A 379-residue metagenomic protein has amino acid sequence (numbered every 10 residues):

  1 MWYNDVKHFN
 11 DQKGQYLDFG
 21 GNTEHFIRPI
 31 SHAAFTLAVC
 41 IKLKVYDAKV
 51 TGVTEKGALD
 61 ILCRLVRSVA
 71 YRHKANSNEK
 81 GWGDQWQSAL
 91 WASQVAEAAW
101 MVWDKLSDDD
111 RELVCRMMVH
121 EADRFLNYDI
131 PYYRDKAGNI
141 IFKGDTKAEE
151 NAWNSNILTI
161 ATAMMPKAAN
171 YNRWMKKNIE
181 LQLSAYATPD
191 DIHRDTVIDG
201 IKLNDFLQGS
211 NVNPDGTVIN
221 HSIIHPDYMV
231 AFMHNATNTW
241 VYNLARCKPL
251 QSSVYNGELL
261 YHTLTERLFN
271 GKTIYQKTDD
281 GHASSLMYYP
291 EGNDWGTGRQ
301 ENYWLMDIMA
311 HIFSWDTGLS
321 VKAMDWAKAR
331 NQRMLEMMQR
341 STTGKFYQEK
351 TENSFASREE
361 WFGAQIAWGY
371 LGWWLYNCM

Functional and structural regions predicted by a protein language model:
M1-D18, V39, L43, R173-L181 (+6 more regions): Terminal, non-catalytic domain-edge segments
M1-K44, T51-S68, I192-R194, G216 (+1 more regions): Low-complexity, Ser/Thr/Pro/Gly-enriched N-terminal "stalk/linker" regions
M1-Y3, S31-I41, G52-H73, A92-W100 (+9 more regions): Hydrophobic core segments within long, regular secondary-structure runs in both alpha- and beta-rich folds
Y3-S31, A70-A92, D135-A152, P214-F232 (+2 more regions): Solvent-exposed loop and edge beta-strand segments that line ligand/cofactor-binding and catalytic clefts
L43-Y46, M101, K105, M164 (+2 more regions): Alpha-solenoid helical repeat scaffolds
A48-W86, D190-D205, K272-T278: Helix-terminus loop motifs that line ligand-binding clefts
G83, A92, A99-K147, M165-P166: Active-site cleft segment of glycoside hydrolase catalytic domains centered on the general acid/base Glu
R124, A137-V321: Extended ligand-binding clefts on enzyme/binding-domain cores
